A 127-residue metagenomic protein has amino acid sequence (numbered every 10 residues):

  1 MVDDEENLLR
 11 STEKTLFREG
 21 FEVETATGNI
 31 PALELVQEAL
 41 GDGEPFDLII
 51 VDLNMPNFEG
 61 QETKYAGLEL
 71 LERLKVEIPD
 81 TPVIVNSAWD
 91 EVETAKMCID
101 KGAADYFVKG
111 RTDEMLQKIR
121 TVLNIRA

Functional and structural regions predicted by a protein language model:
E5, I49, N54-Q61: The short loop immediately C-terminal to the conserved phospho-acceptor aspartate in CheY-like receiver
E6-T25: Two-component/phosphorelay signaling modules centered on CheY-like receiver
T25-L48, F58: Acidic, metal-coordinating helix/loop segments flanking the phosphotransfer/catalytic sites of two-component signaling
E38-E44, R73-D80, K101: Conserved phosphotransfer cores of two-component systems
I49, V83, Y106-F107: Two-component signal transduction core modules
Q61-Y65, E69, R73-V76, W89-V108: Alpha4 helix (beta4-alpha4-beta5 surface) of REC/receiver domains from two-component response regulators
E93, G110-T121: C-terminal output helix
